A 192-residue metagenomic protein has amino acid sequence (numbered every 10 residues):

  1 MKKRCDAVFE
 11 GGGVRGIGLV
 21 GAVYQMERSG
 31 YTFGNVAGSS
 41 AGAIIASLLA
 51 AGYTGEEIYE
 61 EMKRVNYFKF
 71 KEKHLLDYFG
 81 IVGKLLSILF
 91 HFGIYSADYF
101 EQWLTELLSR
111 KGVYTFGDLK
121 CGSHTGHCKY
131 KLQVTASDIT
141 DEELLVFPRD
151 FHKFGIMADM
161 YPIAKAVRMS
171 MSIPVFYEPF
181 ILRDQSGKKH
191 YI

Functional and structural regions predicted by a protein language model:
M1-S39, S47-I192: Patatin-like phospholipase
A43: Catalytic nucleophile loop
